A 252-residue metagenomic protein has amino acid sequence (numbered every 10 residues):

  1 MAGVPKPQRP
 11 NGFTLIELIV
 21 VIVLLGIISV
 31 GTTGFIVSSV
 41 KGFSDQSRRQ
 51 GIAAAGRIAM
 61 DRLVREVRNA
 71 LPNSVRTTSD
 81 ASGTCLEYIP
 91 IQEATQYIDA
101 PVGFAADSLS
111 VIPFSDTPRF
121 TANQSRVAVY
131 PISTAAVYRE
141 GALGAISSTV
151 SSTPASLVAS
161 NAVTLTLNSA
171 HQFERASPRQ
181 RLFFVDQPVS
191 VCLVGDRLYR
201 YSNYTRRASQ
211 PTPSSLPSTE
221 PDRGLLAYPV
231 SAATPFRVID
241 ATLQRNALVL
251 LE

Functional and structural regions predicted by a protein language model:
M1-F13: N-terminal leader/signal peptides at the extreme start of proteins
P5, E17, S47, G56 (+2 more regions): Solvent-exposed, flexible loop/coil residues
F13-I16, V20-R68: Aliphatic-rich helix starts adjacent to a transmembrane/signal segment
R57, A70-L71, S110-P113: Extracellular/luminal recognition modules and glycoprotein regions
R68-S79: Short, well-structured beta-strand/strand-turn elements
T77-E252: Cell-surface, membrane-associated systems
